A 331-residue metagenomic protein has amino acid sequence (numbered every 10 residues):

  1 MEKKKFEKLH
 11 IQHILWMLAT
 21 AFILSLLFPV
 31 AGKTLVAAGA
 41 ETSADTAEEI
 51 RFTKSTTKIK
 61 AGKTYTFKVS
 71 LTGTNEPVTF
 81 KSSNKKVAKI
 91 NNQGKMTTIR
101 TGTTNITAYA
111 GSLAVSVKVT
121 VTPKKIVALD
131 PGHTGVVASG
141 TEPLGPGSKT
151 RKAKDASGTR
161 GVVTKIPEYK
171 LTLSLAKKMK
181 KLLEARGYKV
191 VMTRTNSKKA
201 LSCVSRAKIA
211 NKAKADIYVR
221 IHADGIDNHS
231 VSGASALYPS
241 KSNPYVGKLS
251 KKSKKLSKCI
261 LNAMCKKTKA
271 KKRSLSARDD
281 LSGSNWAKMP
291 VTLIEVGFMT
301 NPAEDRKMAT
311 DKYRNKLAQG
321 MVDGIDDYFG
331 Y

Functional and structural regions predicted by a protein language model:
E2-F6, H10, G32-P123: Extracytoplasmic soluble-region selector
M17-P29: Bacterial N-terminal signal peptides
P123-A207, A213, S240: Active-site histidine-acidic residue metal-binding/catalytic motifs, centered on HxH/HExxH-like signatures
A128, R220-N228, L237-S240, K272-Y331: Active-site-adjacent mobile loop/cap segments within catalytic or ligand-binding domains
V136-S139, A200-C203, I226-V231, Y245-K248 (+2 more regions): Extracytoplasmic/secreted cell-surface and envelope-processing proteins
Y169-A185, K208, K212, K254 (+7 more regions): Solvent-exposed, polar/charged alpha-helical surfaces in well-ordered, non-transmembrane soluble domains, broadly
C203-D216, L281-A287: Mature extracellular/periplasmic domains of secretome proteins
L249-S276: Active-site-adjacent substrate-binding region of metalloamidase/peptidase-like peptide-processing proteins
